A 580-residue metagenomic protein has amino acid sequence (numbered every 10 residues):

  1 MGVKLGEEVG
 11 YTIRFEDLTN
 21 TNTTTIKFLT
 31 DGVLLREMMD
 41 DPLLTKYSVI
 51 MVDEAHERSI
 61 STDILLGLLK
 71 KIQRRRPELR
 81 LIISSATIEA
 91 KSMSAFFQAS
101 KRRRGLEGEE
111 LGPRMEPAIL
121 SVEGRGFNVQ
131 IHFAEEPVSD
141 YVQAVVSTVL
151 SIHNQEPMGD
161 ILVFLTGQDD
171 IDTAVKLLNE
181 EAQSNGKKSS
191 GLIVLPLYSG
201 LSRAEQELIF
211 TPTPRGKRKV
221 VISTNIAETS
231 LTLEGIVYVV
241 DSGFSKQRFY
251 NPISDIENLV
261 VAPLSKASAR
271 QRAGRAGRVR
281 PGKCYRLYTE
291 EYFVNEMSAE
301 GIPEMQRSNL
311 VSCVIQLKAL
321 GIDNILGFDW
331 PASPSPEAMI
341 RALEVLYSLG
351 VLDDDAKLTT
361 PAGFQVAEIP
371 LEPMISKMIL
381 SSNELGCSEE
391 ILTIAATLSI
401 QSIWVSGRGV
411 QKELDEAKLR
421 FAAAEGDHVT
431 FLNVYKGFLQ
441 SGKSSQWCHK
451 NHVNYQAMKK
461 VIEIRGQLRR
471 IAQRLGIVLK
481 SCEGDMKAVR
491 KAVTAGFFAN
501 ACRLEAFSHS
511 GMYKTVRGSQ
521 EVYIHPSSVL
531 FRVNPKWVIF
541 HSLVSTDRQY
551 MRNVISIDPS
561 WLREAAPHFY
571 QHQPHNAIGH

Functional and structural regions predicted by a protein language model:
M1-M378, L385, E413-A422, F431-L432 (+10 more regions): P-loop NTPase motor module signature
L81-A86, C387-L398, I403-G407, P535-K536 (+2 more regions): Structured, non-catalytic alpha/beta "coupling" segments that mediate domain-domain communication and provide generic
P252, V533-K536: A short, polar/proline- and glycine-enriched secondary-structure boundary/capping micro-motif
S268, G518, H541: Catalytic nucleotidyl-transfer cores of nucleotide-processing enzymes
T393-I394, A492-G496, P535-L543: Short, hydrophobic/proline-enriched secondary-structure or compact coil segments at domain edges
K514-R517, V522-Y523: Terminal-proximal interaction/regulatory segments of ATP-powered molecular machines
